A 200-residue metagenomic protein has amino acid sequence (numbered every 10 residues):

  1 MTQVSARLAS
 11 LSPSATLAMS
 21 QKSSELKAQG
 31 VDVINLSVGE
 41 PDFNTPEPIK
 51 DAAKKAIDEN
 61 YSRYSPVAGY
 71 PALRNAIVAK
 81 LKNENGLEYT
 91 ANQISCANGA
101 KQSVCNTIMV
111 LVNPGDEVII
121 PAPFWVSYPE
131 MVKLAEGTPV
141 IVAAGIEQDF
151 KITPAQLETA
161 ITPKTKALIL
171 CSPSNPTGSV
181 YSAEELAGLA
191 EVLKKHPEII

Functional and structural regions predicted by a protein language model:
T2-G99, N106: N-terminal small-domain helix-loop-helix segment of the aminotransferase-like
D32, D116-E117, T138, K166-A167 (+1 more regions): Structural signature of beta-strand start/N-cap positions in the alpha/beta core of ABC transporter nucleotide-binding
E88-I94, P114-E117, K164: Short acidic capping loops at alpha-helix termini that bridge into adjacent secondary structure
V110-V132: Conserved PLP-anchoring active-site segment centered on the Schiff-base-forming lysine
A122, I141-G145: Short beta->alpha connector loops at strand-helix junctions that form conserved, small/polar/Pro-enriched
L134-V140: A short helix-loop-beta submotif of the ANL/AMP-binding
I146-I200: Active-site phosphate-binding strand-loop segment of PLP-dependent enzymes
